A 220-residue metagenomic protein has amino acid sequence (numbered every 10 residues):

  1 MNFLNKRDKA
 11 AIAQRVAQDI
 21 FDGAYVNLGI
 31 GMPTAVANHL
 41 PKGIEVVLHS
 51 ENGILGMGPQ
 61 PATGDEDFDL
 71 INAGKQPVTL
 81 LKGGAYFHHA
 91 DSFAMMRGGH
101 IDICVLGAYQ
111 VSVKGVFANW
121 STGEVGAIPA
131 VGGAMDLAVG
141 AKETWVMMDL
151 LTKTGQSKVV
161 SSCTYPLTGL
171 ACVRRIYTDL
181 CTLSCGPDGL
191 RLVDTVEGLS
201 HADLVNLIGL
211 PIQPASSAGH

Functional and structural regions predicted by a protein language model:
M1-L81: N-terminal active-site beta-alpha-beta segment that forms phosphate/nucleotide-binding and substrate-recognition loops
N2-A11, A62-H220: Conserved phosphate- and dinucleotide-binding cores of soluble alpha/beta proteins, encompassing both enzyme active
